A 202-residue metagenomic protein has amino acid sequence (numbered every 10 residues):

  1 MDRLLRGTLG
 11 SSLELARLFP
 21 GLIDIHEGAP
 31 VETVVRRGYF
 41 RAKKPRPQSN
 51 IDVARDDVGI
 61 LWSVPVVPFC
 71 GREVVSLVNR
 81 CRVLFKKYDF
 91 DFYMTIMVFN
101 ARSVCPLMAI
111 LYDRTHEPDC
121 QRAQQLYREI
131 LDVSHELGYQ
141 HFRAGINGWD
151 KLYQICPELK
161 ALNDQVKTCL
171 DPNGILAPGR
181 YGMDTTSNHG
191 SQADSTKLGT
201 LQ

Functional and structural regions predicted by a protein language model:
M1-Q202: Conserved glycine-rich FAD pyrophosphate-binding loop
